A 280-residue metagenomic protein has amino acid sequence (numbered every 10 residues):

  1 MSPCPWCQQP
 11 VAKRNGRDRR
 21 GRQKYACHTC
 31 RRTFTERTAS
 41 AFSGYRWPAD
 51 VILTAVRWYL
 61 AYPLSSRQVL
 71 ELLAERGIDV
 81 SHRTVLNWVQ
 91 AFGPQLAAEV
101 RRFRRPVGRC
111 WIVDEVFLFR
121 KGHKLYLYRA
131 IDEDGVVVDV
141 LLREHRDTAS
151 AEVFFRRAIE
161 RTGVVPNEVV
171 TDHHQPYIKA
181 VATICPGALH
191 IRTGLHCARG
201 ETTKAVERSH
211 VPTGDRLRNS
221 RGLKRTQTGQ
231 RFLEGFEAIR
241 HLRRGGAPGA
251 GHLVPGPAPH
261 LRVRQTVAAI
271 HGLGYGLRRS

Functional and structural regions predicted by a protein language model:
C4-C7, C27: Short cysteine-rich clusters marking metal-coordination/redox-active sites
A12, C27, A55, V69 (+9 more regions): Mobile genetic element proteins and their domesticated derivatives, centered on retroelements and DNA transposons
N15-L60, G77-V80, L86, P106-C110 (+1 more regions): Basic, short loop/linker segments at the boundary and entry of helix-turn-helix/winged-helix-like folds
G21, H173-E234, G245, G249: Helix-centered, glycine/charged polyanion-binding patches within enzymatic domains that contact phosphate-containing
F42-R46, A91, V140-T162: Active-site beta-loop-alpha junctions of metal-dependent nucleic acid enzymes, especially the RNase H-like/DDE
L60-P63, K121-V137, R146-D147, F155-R156: Short conserved beta-strand segments at catalytic cores or DNA/RNA-binding microdomains of nucleic-acid binding
V107-R120: Two-metal-ion RNase H-like nuclease active-site motif
N219, Q230-S280: C-terminal domain-tail junction helix/linker
